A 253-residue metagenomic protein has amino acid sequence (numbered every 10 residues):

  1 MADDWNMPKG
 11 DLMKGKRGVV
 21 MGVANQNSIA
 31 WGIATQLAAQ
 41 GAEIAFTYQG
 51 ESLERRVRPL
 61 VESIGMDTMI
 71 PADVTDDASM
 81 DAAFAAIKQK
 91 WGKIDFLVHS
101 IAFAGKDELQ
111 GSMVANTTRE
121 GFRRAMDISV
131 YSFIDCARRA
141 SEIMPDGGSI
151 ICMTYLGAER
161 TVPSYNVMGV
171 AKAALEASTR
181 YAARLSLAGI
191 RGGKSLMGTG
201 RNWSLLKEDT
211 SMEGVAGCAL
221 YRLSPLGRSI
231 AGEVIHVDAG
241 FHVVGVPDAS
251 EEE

Functional and structural regions predicted by a protein language model:
G10-F46: Canonical Rossmann dinucleotide-binding motif of NAD(H)/NADP(H)-dependent dehydrogenases/reductases, specifically
R17-M21, L97-A102: Conserved hydrophobic beta-strands of the Rossmann-like cofactor-binding core in SDR/related NAD(P)H-dependent
G22-W31, T35, A102-E142, D146-I190 (+3 more regions): Catalytic loop of short-chain dehydrogenase/reductase
A42-R56: Conserved glycine-rich Rossmann-like NAD(P)H-binding loop of the short-chain dehydrogenase/reductase
E62, A72-D81, A85-K93, H99-R123 (+3 more regions): Conserved mid-core segment of classical short-chain dehydrogenase/reductases
F84, A137, T179-R180, A216-A219 (+1 more regions): Short-chain dehydrogenase/reductase
V98, I151, H236: N-terminal Rossmann-like NAD(P) cofactor-binding module of classical short-chain dehydrogenase/reductase
Y131, L187-G240: C-terminal helical subdomain
